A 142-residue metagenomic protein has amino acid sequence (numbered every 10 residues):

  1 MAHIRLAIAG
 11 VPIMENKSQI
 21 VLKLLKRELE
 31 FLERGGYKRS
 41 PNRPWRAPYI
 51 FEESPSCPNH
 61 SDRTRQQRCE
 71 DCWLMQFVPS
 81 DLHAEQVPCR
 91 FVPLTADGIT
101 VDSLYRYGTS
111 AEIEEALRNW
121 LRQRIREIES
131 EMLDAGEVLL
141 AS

Functional and structural regions predicted by a protein language model:
M1-I13: Short, Lys/Arg-enriched N-terminal segments with co-localized hydrophobic residues within the first ~10-30 amino acids
P12-Q19, F51, V87-L94, G136-S142: Terminal, compositionally biased segments
M14-N59: Negatively charged, low-complexity tracts enriched in Asp/Glu with abundant Ser/Thr
L22, K26, Q66-C69, W73 (+1 more regions): Generic structural concept
R34-P48, E127-S142: Short glycine-rich, low-complexity/disordered patches
P58-A116: Amphipathic protein-protein interaction modules
I99-A141: Long, charge-rich boundary regions
